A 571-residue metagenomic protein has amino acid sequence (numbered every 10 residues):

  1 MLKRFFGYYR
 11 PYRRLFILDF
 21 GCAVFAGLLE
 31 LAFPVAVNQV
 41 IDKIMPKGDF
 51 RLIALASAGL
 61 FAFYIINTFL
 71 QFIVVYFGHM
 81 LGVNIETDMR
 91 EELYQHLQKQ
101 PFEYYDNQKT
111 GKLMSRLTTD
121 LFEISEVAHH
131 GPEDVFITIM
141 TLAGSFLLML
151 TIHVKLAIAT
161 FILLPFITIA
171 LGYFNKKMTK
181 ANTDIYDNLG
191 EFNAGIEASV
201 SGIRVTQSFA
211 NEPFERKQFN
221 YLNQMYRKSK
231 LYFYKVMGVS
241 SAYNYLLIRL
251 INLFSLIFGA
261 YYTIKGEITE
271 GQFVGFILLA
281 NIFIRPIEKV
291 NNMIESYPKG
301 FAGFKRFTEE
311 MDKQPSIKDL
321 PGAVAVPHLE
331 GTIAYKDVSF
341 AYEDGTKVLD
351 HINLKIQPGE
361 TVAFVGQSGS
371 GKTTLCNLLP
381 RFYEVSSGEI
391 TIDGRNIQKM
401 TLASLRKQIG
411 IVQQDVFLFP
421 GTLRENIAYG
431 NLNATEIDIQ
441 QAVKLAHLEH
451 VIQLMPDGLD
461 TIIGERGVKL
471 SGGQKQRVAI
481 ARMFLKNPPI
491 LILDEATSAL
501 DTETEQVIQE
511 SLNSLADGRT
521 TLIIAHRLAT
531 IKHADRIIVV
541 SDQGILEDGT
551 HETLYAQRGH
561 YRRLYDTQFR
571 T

Functional and structural regions predicted by a protein language model:
Y9, V74, G78-G82, H96-A143 (+1 more regions): Juxtamembrane loop-to-helix connectors within ABC transporter transmembrane domains
P11, L15-F25, G59-F63, E133-D184 (+2 more regions): Transmembrane helices of ABC transporter permease
F16-I73, F77, T151-K155, G266 (+1 more regions): Transmembrane helix-loop-helix hairpins at lipid-water interfaces of multipass membrane proteins, especially the type-1
G59-N67, Q71, L164-G172, M237-I251 (+1 more regions): Hydrophobic alpha-helical segments in the permease module
Q108-G111, D184-Y232, G322-V324: Loop segments that connect adjacent transmembrane helices in multi-pass transporters
N211, K235, I282-E310: Cytosolic ends of transmembrane helices, especially the final helix of ABC transmembrane type-1 domains
L320, V326-T571: ABC-type nucleotide-binding domain
